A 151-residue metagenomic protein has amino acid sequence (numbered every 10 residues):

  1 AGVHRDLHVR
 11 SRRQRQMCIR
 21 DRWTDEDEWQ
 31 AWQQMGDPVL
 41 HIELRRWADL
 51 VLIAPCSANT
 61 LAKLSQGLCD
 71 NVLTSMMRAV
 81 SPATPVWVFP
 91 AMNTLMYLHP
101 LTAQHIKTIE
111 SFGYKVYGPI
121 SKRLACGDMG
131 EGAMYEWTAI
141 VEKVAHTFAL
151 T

Functional and structural regions predicted by a protein language model:
A1-R15, I19-D21: Single conserved hydrophobic/aromatic residue that forms the stacking wall/gate of nucleotide- or nucleobase-binding
R13, D27-E28, S57, A91-T94 (+1 more regions): Short, ordered loop/turn segments at secondary-structure junctions
R13-Q16, R20, P100-A103, K107-S111 (+1 more regions): Glycine-rich phosphate/diphosphate-binding loop of Rossmann-like nucleotide-binding domains
Q16, R20-N59: Phosphate/nucleotide-donor binding subsite
Q33-Q34, A58-N71, M96-H99: Glycine/threonine-rich flexible loop motifs
I42, W47-I53, L64, T74-V86: Alpha-helix C-terminal capping segments
S81-S121, E131-A139, K143: Short, glycine-/small-residue-rich phosphate/pyrophosphate-handling segment
V141-T151: Short, hydrophobic alpha-helical segments
